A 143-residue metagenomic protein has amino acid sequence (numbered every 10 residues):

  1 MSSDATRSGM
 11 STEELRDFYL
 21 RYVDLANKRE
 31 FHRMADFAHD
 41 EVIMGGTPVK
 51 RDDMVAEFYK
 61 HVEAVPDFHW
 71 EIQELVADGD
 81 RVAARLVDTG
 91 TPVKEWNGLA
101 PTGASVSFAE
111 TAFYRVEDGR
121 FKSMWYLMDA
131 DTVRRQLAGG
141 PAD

Functional and structural regions predicted by a protein language model:
M1-D143: C-terminal and inter-domain tail/linker signature
